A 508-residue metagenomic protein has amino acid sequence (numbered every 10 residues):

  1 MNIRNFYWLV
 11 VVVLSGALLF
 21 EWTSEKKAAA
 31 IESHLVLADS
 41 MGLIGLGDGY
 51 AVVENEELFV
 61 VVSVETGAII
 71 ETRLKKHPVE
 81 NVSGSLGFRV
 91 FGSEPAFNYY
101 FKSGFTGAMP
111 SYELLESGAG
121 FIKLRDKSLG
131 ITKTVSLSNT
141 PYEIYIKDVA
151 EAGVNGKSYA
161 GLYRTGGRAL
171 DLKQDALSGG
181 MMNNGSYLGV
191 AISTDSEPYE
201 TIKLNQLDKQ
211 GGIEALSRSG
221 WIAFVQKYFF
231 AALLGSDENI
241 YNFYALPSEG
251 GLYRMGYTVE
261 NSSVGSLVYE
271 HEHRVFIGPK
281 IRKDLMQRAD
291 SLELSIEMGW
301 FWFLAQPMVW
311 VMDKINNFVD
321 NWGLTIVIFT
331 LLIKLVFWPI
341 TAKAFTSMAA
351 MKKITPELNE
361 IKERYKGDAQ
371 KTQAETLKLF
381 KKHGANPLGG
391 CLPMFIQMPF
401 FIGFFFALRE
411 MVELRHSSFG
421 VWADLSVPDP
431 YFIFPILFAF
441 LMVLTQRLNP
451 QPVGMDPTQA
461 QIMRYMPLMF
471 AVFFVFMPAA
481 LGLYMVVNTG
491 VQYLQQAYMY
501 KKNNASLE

Functional and structural regions predicted by a protein language model:
M1-H34, V62, D148-E151, G166 (+4 more regions): Helix-loop-helix
L9-V12, S24-S83: Juxtamembrane extramembrane loops of integral membrane proteins
E21-G42, G92-M109: Short, basic/low-complexity N-terminal boundary segments at the transition from targeting/disordered tails
A38-M41, G47-D48, I122-K123, S248 (+2 more regions): Intrinsically disordered, low-complexity segments enriched in polar/charged residues with Gly/Pro, especially when
S40-M41, G49, L115, D208-G212 (+2 more regions): A short linear-motif detector with a strong N-terminal bias
I44, V90-F91, V427: Short, aromatic- and cysteine-enriched interfacial helices/patches that mediate contacts at lipid membranes
E54-E56, V60-L294: Soluble non-transmembrane domains of integral membrane proteins
